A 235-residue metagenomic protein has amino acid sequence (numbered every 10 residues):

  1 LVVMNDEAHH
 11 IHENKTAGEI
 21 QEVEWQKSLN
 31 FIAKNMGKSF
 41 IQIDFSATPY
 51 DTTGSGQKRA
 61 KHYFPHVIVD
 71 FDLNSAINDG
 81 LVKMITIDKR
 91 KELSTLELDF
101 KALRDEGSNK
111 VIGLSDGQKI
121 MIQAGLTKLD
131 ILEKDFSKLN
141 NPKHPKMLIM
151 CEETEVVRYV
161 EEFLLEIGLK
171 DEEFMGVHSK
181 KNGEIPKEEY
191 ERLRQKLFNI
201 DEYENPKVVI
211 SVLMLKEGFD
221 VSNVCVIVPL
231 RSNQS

Functional and structural regions predicted by a protein language model:
V2, G37-I43, N205-K207: Loop/turn-to-beta-strand initiation segments
D6-A8, M214: Walker B catalytic acidic pair
H12-A17, T53-Q57, E97-L98, Y159-E162 (+1 more regions): Short, solvent-exposed loop/turn and secondary-structure capping segments
E13-I85: Post-DEXD/H (motif II) to motif III coupling segment of the RecA-like Helicase ATP-binding lobe
Q57, P65-F174, K180, P186-K187: Conserved interdomain linker/interface between the two RecA-like ATPase lobes of SF2 helicase motors
N182-S211: Conserved helicase ATPase core of P-loop NTP-dependent helicases/translocases
V208-S232: A short beta-strand element within the Helicase C-terminal
S235: Conserved SF2 helicase motif VI
